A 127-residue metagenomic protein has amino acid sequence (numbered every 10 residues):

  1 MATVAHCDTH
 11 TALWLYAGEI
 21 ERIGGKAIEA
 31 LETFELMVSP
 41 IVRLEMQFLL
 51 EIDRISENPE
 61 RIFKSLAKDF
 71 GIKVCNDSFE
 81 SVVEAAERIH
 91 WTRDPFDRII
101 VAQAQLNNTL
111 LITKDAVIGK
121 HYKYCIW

Functional and structural regions predicted by a protein language model:
M1-V38, I52-S65, N107, V117-K120: Short, well-structured N-terminal submotif of metal-dependent ribonuclease cores
C7, L44, K114: Active-site flanking residues adjacent to catalytic metal/cofactor-binding acidic residues
V38-S39, D77: Short glycine/serine/threonine-enriched helix-capping/active-site loop that flanks the nucleotide-sugar donor pocket
R43, E60-F63, V83, D97: A general structural signal for well-ordered alpha-helical segments in protein cores
E45-L49, V83-A86: A short acidic, helix-capping loop that chelates divalent metal ions and anchors anionic groups
D69-V117: Active-site neighborhoods of divalent-metal-dependent phosphate/nucleic-acid chemistry enzymes
Y122-W127: Active-site regions of enzymes building and remodeling cell-envelope glycoconjugates
